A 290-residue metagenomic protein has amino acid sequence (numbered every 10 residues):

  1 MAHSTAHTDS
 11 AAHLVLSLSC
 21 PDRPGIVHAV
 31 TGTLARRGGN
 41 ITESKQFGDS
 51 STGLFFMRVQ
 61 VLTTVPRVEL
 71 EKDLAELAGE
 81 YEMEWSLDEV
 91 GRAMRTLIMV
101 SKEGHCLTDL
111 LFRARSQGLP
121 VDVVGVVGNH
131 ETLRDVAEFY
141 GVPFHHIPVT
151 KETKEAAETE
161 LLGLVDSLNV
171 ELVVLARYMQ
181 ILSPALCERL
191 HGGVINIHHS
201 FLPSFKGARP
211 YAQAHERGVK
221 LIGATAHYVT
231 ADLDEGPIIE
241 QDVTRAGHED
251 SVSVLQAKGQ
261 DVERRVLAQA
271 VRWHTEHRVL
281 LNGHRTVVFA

Functional and structural regions predicted by a protein language model:
M1-M94: A conserved regulatory-domain signal marking ACT and ACT-like small-molecule sensing domains and adjacent regulatory
N40, E84, D122, P143-H145 (+1 more regions): Conserved beta-strand segments of alpha/beta enzyme cores
T96-H105: Short, glycine-rich nucleotide/cofactor-binding loops
H105-R115: Histidine-anchored nucleotide/phosphate-binding helix
A114-D122: A short alpha->loop->secondary-structure connector
V121-T132: Short internal beta-strands
H130, T153-T159, L168-A290: Donor/substrate-binding cores of folate-linked one-carbon enzymes
E138, V142-L168: Adenosine-nucleotide cofactor-binding segment
